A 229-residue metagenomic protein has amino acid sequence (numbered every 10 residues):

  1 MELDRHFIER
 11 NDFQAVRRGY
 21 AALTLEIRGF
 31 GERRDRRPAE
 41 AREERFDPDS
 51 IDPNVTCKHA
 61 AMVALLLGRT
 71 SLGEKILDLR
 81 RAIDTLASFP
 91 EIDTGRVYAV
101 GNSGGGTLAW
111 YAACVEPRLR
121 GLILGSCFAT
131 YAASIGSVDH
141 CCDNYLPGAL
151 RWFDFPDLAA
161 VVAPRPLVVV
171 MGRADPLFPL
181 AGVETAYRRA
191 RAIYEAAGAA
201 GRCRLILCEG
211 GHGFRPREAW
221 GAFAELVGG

Functional and structural regions predicted by a protein language model:
M1-R80, A133-V138: Cap/lid segment of the alpha/beta-hydrolase catalytic domain
K58-R69, I76-A82, R96, L119-A160 (+3 more regions): Mobile cap/lid helix-loop segments that gate and shape the active-site cleft of serine hydrolases
S71, S103-G106: Active-site loop->helix "elbow" adjoining a glycine-rich segment at hydrolase catalytic centers
L86, G106-P117: Short glycine-enriched nucleophile-adjacent loop and the immediately C-terminal alpha-helix near the catalytic center
L86, P90-S103: Alpha/beta-hydrolase fold nucleophile elbow
V162, V169-M171: Short beta-strand/loop motif that positions the catalytic acidic residue of the alpha/beta-hydrolase fold
R173-F178, G213-F214: Acidic catalytic loop of the alpha/beta-hydrolase fold
R188, Y194-G229: C-terminal catalytic histidine-bearing segment of alpha/beta-hydrolase fold enzymes
